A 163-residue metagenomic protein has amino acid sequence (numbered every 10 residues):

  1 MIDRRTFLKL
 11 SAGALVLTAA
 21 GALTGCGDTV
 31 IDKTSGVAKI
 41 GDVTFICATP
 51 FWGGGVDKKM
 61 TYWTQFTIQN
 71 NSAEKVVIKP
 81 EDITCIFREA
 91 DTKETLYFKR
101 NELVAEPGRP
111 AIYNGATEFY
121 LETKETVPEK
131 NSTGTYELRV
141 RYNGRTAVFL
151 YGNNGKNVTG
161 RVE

Functional and structural regions predicted by a protein language model:
M1-L15: N-terminal secretory signal peptides and thylakoid transit peptides that target proteins across membranes
A20-L23: Bacterial Sec-type N-terminal signal peptides, specifically the leucine/valine-rich hydrophobic h-region
V30-D57: Low-complexity, acidic Ser/Thr/Pro/Gly-rich terminal tails and inter-domain linkers that flank the onset of structured
A48-D82: Short, surface-exposed binding/anchoring microloops in extracellular/periplasmic proteins
Q69-T117: The feature marks short-to-medium sequence segments in extracytoplasmic or secretory-pathway proteins
L96-R145: Short, solvent-exposed, Trp/other aromatic-anchored flexible loops in extracytoplasmic proteins
Y151-E163: Short beta-strand elements
